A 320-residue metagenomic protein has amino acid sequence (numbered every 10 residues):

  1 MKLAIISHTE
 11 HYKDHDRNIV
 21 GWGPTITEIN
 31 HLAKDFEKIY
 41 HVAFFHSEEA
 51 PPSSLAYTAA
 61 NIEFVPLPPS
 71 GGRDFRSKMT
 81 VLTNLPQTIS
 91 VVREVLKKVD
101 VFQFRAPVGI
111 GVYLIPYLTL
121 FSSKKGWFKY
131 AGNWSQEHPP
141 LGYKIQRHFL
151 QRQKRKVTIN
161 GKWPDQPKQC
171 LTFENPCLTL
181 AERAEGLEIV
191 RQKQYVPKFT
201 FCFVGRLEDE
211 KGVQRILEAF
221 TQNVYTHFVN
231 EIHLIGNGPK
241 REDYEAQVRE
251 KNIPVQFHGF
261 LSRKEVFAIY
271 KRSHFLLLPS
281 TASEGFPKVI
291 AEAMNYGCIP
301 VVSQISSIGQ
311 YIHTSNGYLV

Functional and structural regions predicted by a protein language model:
M1-P52, R152, T221: N-terminal subdomain of nucleotide-sugar transferases
L96, F260, A268-S273: Short alpha-helical donor nucleotide-sugar binding micro-motif in glycosyltransferases
W134-K198: Donor nucleotide-sugar binding/catalytic pocket of nucleotide-sugar-dependent glycosyltransferases
V190-K211, L217-F220: Conserved donor-binding/catalytic core segment of Leloir-type glycosyltransferases
E245-L261: Nucleotide-activated donor-binding/catalytic signature segment of Leloir-type glycosyltransferases, i.e., the conserved
F267, I290-N295, G309-Q310: Short alpha-helical segment that forms part of, or immediately flanks, the ligand-binding pocket in carbohydrate-active
I299-V302: Short hydrophobic beta-strand element within catalytic cores of glycosyltransferases and related nucleotide-activated
I305-V320: Short acidic/histidine- and often glycine-rich active-site loop of Leloir-type glycosyltransferases that engages
